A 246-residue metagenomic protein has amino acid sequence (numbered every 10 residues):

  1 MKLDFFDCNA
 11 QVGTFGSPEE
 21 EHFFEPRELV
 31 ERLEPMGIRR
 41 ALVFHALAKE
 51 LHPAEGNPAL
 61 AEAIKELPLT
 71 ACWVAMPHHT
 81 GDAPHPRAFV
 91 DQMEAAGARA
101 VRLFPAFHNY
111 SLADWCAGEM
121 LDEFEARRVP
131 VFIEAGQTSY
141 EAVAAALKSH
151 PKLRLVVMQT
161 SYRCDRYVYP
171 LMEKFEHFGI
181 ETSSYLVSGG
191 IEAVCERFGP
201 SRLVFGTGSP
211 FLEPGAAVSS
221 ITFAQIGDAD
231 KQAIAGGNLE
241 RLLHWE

Functional and structural regions predicted by a protein language model:
M1-V12, H22-R40, P200, A216-E246: Mid-to-C-terminal alpha-helical segments outside catalytic/metal-binding sites
N9, L33, L60, M93 (+7 more regions): Conserved, mostly hydrophobic/aromatic
Q11-G13, S17, A46-A48, V74-H78 (+5 more regions): Active-site beta-loop-alpha junctions enriched in small/polar residues
S17-E21, A113-W115: Short, solvent-exposed loop/turn segments at secondary-structure boundaries
E28-R32, G56-A63, A88-M93, C116-M120 (+4 more regions): A general structural detector for well-ordered alpha-helical segments in enzyme core domains, enriched
R39-R40, A48-P130: Active-site gating/metal-coordination segments in enzymes
A100, A113-V204: Catalytic pocket-lining loop regions of alpha/beta-barrel enzymes, especially the amidohydrolase/enolase/GH5 lineages
